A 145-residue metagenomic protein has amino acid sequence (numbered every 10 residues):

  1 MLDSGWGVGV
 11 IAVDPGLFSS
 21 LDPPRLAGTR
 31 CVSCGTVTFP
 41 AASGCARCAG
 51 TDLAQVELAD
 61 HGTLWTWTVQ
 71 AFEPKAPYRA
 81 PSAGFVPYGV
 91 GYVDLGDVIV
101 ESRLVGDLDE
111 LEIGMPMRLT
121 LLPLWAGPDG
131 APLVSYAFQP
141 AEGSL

Functional and structural regions predicted by a protein language model:
M1-A27, S135-A137: A broadly conserved sequence feature marking short terminus-proximal activation segments in nucleic acid-centric
R30-S33, G44-G50: Short, cysteine/histidine-rich loop/knuckle motifs that typically chelate Zn2+
F39, D52-A54: Short functional micro-motifs and their immediate structural scaffolds
G62-W65, L104: Conserved hydrophobic positions within beta-strands
W67-E73, L124-W125: Short, conserved beta-turn/loop elements at beta-strand boundaries and strand-helix junctions
G84-V100: Short, basic/aromatic beta-hairpin or loop at an interaction surface
G106-R118: Short nucleic-acid-contacting surface segments enriched for D/E, G, S/T with interspersed K/R
T120-L145: OB-fold/S1-family single-stranded nucleic acid-binding modules
